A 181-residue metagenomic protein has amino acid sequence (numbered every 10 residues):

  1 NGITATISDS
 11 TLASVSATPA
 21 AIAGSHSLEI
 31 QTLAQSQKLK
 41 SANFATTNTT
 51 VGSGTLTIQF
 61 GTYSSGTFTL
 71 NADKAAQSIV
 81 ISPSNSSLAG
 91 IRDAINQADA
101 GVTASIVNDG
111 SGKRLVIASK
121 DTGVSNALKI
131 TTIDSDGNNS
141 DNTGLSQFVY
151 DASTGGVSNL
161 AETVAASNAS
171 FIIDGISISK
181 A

Functional and structural regions predicted by a protein language model:
N1-A181: N-terminal, intrinsically disordered, small/polar-rich Type III/flagellar export signal
